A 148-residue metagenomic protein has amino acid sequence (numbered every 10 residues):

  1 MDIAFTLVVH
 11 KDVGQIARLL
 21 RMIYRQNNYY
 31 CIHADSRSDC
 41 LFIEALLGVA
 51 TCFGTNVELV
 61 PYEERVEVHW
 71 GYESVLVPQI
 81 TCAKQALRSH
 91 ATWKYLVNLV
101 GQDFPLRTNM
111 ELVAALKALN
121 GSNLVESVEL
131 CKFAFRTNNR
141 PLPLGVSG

Functional and structural regions predicted by a protein language model:
M1-G148: ER/Golgi luminal nucleotide-sugar-dependent glycosyltransferases, focusing on the catalytic module
